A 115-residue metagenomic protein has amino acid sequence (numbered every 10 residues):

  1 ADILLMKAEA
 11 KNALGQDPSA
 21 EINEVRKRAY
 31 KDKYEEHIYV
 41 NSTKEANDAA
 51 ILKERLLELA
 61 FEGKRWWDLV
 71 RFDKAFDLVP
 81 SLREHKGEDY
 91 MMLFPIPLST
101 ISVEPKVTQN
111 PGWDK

Functional and structural regions predicted by a protein language model:
A1-V25, D48-E58: Extended, hydrophobic/aromatic-rich amphipathic alpha-helical segments that build helical scaffolds
K33-H37: Boundary/linker segments of alpha-helical solenoid repeat arrays
I38-K115: Long, intrinsically disordered, low-complexity segments
